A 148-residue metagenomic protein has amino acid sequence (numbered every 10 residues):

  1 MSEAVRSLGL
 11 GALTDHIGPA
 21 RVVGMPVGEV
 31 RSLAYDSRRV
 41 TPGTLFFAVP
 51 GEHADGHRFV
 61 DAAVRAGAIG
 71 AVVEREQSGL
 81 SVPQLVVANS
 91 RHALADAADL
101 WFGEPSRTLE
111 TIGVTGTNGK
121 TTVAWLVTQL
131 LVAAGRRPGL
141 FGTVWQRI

Functional and structural regions predicted by a protein language model:
M1-D96, L100: N-terminal leader/targeting and accessory segments in enzymes
A93-I148: Phosphate-binding loop of NTP-binding sites
